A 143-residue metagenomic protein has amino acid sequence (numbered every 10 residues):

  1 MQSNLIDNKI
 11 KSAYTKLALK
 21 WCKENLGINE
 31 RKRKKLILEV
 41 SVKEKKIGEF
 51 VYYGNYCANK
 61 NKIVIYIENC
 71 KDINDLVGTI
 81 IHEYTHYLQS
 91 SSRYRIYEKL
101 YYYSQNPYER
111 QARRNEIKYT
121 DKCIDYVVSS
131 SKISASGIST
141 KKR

Functional and structural regions predicted by a protein language model:
M1-L5: Acidic/histidine-rich, surface-exposed loop or edge segments in extracytoplasmic proteins
I10-K34: Zn2+-dependent metallopeptidase catalytic core
A18, C22, L36-V40, I63-I65 (+1 more regions): Hydrophobic beta-strand residues in large extracellular and virion-surface proteins
N25-R33, Y94, C123-S130: Surface-exposed helix-capping loop/turn segments at secondary-structure junctions
S41-N74: Active-site scaffold of zinc-dependent metalloenzymes
N74-G78, Q89-K118, D125-V128: Post-HEXXH active-site segment of zinc metalloproteases
H82, H86: Histidine-centered divalent metal-coordination motifs
T120-R143: Long, well-structured alpha-helical subdomains associated with metal-dependent extracellular/ecto-lumenal hydrolases
